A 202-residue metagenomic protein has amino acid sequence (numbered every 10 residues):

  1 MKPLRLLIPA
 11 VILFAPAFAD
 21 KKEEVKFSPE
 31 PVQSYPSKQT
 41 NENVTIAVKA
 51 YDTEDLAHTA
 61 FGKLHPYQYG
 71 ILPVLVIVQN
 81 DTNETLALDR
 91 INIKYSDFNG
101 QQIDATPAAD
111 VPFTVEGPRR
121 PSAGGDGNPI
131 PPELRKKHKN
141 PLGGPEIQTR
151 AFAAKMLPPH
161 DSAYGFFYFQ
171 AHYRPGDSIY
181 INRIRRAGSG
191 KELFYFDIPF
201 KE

Functional and structural regions predicted by a protein language model:
K2-P9: Sec-dependent signal peptide recognition, specifically the positively charged N-region followed immediately by
P9-A10, G165: Small side chains
A10-F18: Hydrophobic h-region of N-terminal signal peptides that target proteins for export in Gram-negative bacteria
A19-E202: Conserved functional micro-motifs across diverse proteins
